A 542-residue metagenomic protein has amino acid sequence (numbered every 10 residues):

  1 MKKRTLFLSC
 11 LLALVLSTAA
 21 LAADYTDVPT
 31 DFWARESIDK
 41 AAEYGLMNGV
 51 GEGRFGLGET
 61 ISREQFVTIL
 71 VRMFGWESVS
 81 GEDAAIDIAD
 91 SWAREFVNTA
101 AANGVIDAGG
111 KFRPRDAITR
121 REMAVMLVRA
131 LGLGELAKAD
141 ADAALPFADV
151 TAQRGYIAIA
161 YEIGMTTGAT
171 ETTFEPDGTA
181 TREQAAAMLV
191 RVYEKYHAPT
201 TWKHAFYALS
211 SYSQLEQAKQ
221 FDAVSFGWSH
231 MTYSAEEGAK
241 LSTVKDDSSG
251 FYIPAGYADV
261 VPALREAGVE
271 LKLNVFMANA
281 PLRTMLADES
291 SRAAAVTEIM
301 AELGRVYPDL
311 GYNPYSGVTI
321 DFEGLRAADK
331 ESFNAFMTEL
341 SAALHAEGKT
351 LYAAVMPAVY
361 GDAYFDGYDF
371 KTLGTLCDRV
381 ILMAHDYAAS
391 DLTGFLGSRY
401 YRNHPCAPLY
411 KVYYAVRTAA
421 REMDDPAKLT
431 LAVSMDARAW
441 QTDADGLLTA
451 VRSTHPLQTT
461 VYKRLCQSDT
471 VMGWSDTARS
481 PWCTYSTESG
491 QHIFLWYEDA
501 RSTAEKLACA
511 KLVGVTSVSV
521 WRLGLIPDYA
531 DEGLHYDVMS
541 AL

Functional and structural regions predicted by a protein language model:
T5-F7, T18-R35, E43-R121, L127-G155 (+2 more regions): Feature responds to low-complexity, polar/acidic, surface-exposed segments characteristic of secreted/exported proteins
P199-I299: Glycan-recognition patch characteristic of GH18 chitinases/ENGases and related GlcNAc/peptidoglycan-binding proteins
F206-Q220, D288-G311, D362-F370, E498-K511: Short, acidic/polar
V224, I320, V380, L431 (+1 more regions): Conserved, mostly hydrophobic/aromatic
Y233-A255, D329-V461: Substrate-binding surface in catalytic domains of secreted glycosidases
E298-S332, L382-D391: Active-site groove signature of glycoside hydrolases
K428, M435-K506, D537-M539: Glycan-binding loop/region signatures in secreted carbohydrate-active enzymes
K506-L542: Acidic/aromatic/glycine-rich contiguous surface patches that form carbohydrate-binding/processing clefts and analogous
